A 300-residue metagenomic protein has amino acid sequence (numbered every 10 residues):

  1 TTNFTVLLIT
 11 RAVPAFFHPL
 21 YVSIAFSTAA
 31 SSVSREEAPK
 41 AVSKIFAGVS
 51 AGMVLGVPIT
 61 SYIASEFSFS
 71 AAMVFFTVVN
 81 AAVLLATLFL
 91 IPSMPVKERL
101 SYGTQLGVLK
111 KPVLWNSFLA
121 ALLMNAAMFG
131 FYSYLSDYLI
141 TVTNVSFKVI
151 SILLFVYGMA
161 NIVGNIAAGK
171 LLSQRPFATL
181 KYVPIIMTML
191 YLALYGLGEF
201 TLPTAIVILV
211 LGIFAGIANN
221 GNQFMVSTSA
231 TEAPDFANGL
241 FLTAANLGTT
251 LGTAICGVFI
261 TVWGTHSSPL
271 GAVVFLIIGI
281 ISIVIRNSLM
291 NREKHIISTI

Functional and structural regions predicted by a protein language model:
F4-V6, R35-E36, K40-I91, Y134 (+1 more regions): Helix-loop-helix hairpin linking two adjacent transmembrane segments in secondary transporters
T5-P14, L202-V210: Paired small-residue
T10-G48: Cytoplasmic helix-loop-helix junction between adjacent transmembrane helices in 12-TM secondary transporters
Y62-V78, V258-L276: A membrane-interface helix-boundary motif in multi-pass transporters
I91-F118: Juxtamembrane intracellular "pre-TM" segments in multi-pass secondary transporters
G164-P176, I260: Helix-to-loop junctions at the C-terminal end of transmembrane segments in multipass secondary transporters
A178-N222: C-terminal transmembrane helical hairpin of 12-TM major facilitator-type secondary transporters
S229-T265, A272: A late C-terminal transmembrane helix in Major Facilitator Superfamily
